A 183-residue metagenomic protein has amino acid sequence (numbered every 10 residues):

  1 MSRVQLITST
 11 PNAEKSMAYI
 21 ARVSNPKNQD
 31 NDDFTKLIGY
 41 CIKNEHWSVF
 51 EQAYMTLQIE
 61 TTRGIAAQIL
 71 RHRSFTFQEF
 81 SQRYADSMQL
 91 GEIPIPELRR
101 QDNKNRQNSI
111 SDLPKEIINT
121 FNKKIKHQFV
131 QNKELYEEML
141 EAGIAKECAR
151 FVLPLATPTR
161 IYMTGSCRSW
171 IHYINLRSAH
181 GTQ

Functional and structural regions predicted by a protein language model:
M1-Q183: Family-specific signature for flavin-dependent thymidylate synthase
